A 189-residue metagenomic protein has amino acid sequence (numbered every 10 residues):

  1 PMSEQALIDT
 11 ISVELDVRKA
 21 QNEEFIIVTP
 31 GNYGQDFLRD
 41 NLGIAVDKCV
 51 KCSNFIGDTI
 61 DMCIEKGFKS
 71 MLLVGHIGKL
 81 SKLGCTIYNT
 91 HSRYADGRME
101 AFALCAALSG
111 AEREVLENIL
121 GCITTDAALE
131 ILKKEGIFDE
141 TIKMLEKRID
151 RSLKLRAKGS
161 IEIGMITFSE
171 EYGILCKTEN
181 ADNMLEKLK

Functional and structural regions predicted by a protein language model:
P1-K69, K79-K189: N-terminal loops that bind phosphate or other acidic moieties and the adjacent beta-alpha structural core
H76: Glycine- and acidic-rich phosphate- and metal-coordinating loops
